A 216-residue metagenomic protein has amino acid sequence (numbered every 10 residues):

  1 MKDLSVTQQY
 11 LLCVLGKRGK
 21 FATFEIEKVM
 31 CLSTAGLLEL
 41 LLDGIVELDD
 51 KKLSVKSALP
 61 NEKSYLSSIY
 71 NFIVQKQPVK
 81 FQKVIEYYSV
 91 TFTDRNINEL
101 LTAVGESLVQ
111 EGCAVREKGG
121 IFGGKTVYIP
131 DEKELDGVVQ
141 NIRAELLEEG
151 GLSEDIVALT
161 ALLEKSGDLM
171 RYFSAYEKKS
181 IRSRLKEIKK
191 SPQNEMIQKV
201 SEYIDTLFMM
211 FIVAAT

Functional and structural regions predicted by a protein language model:
M1-T93, T206-T216: Short, amphipathic alpha-helical interface elements at domain boundaries that mediate macromolecular binding
E27-T34, R95-L100, G150-D155: Short, low-complexity cationic-aromatic patches
L37-L38, T102-E106: Short, hydrophobic-biased segments on the C-terminal half of alpha helices that form "recognition helices"
V46, C113-A114: Short hydrophobic beta-strand motif reused across regulatory alpha/beta modules
K51-L53, K118-F122: Short, Lys/Arg-rich nucleic-acid/phosphate-binding segment
P60-S89, L100-T102, T126-L159, L169: Short, amphipathic alpha-helical interaction segments positioned at domain boundaries
Y128-T216: Glycine-rich, aromatic-bearing surface loops/beta-hairpins
